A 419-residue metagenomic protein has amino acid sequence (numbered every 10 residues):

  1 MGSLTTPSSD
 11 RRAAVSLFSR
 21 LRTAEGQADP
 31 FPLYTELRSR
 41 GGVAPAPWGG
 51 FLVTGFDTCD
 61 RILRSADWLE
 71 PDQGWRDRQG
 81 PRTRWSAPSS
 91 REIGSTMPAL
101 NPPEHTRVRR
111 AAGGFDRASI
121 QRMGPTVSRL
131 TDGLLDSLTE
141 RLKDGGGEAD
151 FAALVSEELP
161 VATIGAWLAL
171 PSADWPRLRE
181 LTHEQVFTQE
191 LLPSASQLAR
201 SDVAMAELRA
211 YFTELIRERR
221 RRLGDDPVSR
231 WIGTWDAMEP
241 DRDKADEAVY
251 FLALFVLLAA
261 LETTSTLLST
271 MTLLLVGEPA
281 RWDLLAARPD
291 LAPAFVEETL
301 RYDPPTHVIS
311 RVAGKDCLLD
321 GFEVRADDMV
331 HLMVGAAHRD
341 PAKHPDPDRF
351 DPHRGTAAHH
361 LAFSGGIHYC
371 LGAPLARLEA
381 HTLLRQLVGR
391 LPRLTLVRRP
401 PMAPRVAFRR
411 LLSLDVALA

Functional and structural regions predicted by a protein language model:
M1-A419: Cytochrome P450
